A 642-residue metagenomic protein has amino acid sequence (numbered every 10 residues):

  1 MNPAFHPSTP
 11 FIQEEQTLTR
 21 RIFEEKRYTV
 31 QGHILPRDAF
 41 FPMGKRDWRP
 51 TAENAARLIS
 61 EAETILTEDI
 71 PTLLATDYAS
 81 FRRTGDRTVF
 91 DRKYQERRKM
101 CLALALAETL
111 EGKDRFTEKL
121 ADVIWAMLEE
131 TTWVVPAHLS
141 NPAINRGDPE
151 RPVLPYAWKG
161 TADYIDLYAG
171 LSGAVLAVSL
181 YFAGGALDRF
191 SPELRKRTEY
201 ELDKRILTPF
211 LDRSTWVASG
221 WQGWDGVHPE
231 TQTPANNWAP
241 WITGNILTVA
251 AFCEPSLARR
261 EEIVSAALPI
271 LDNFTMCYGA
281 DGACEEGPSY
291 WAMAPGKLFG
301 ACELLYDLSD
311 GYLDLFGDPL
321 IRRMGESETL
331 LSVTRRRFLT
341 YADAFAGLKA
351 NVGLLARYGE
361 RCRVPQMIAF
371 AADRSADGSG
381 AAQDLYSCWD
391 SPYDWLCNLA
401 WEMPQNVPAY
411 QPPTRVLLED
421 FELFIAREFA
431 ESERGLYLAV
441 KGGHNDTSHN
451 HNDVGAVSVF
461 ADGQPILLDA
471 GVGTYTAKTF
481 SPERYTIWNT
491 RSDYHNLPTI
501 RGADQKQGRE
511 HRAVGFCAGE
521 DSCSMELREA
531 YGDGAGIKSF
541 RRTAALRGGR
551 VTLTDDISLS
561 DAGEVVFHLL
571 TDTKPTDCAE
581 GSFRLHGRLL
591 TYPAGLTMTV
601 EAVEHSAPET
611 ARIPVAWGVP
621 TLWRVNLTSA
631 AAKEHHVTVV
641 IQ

Functional and structural regions predicted by a protein language model:
N2, L139-A143, G170, R374-S387 (+1 more regions): CBM-like, beta-strand-rich accessory domains located in the C-terminal region of large, secreted polysaccharide-active
N2-A55, A103-T109: Extreme N-terminal leader/anchor segments
T29, I34, G85-R97, T109 (+7 more regions): Solvent-exposed loop and edge beta-strand segments that line ligand/cofactor-binding and catalytic clefts
A62-L73, L120-H138, L194-D225, E262-G282 (+2 more regions): Long, well-ordered core segments of solenoidal/helical folds
E96-L110, D122-A126, G170-V178: Non-membrane alpha-helical segments in proteins
E108-A121, S179-D203, A250-L268, L305-I321 (+2 more regions): Structural helix-adjacent loops and short alpha-helical linkers that scaffold large soluble proteins
R151-G287, G300, D394-P408: Active-site lining segments of carbohydrate-active enzymes
P295-L467, A518, M525-E526, P614: Carbohydrate-active enzyme catalytic cores, enriched for enzymes that act on polyanionic acidic polysaccharides
